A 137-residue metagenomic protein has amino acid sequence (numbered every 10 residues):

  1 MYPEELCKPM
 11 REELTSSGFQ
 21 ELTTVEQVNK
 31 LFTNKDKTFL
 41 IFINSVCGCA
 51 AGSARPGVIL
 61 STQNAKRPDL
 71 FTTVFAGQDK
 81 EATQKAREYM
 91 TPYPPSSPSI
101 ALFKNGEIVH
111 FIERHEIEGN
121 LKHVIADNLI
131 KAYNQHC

Functional and structural regions predicted by a protein language model:
M1-D36, Y133, C137: N-terminal leader/targeting and pre-domain segments
N29, C47-G48: Short, catalytically relevant binding-site loops at active-site mouths
K35-C47: Short active-site neighborhood of thiol/selenol oxidoreductases, capturing the structured segment around
I43, K66-K85: Thiol-based oxidoreductase modules, predominantly thioredoxin-like and allied folds used for disulfide exchange
A51-N64: Typically the conserved alpha-helix immediately C-terminal to a functionally engaged Cys/Sec in thioredoxin-like
T83-S97: Short acidic (Asp/Glu) patches
P94-C137: Non-catalytic, surface beta->alpha helical segment in thiol-disulfide oxidoreductase systems
